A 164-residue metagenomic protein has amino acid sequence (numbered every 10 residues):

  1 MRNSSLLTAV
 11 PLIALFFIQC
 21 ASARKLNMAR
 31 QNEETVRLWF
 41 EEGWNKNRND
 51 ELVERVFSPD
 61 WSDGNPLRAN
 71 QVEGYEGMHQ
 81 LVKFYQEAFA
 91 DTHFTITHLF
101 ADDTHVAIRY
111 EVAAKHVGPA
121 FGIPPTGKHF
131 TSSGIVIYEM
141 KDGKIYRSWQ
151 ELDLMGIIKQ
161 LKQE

Functional and structural regions predicted by a protein language model:
M1-L7: Bacterial N-terminal signal peptides that target proteins for export
A9-F16: Bacterial N-terminal signal peptides
A21-E164: C-terminal and inter-domain tail/linker signature
